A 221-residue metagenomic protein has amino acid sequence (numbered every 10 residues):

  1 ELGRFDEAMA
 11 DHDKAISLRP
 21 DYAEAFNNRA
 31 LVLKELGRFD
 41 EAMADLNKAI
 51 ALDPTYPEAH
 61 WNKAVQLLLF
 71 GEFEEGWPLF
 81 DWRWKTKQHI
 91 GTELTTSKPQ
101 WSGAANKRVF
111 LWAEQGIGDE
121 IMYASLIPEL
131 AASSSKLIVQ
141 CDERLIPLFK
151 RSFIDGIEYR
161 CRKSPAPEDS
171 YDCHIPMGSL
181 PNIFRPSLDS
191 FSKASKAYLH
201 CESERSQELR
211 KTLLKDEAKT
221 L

Functional and structural regions predicted by a protein language model:
E1-L221: Alpha-helical solenoid repeat scaffolds of the TPR/TPR-like class and their adjacent stem/linker regions that mediate
